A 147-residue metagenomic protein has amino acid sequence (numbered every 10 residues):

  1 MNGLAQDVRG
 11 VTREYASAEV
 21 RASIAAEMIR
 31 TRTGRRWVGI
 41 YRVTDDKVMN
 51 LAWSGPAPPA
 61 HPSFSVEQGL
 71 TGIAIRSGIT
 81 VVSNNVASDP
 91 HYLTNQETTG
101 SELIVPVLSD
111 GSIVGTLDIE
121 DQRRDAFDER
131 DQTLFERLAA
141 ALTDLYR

Functional and structural regions predicted by a protein language model:
M1-A60, R137, Y146: Intrinsically disordered, low-complexity terminal regulatory regions
R32, T94-T99: Short loop/turn motifs at secondary-structure junctions and domain boundaries
W37, I104, T116: Short hydrophobic/aromatic beta-strand element in the GNAT-like acyltransferase core that lines or flanks the acyl-donor
R42-N95: Regulatory sensory and allosteric helical modules in signal-transduction proteins and certain transcription factors
S101-L108: A short, aliphatic-rich beta-strand micro-motif
L108-D121: Sensory-domain boundary capping and coupling elements
E120-L138, L145-R147: Regulatory loop-to-helix N-cap segments in sensory/regulatory domains that couple ligand/signal detection
